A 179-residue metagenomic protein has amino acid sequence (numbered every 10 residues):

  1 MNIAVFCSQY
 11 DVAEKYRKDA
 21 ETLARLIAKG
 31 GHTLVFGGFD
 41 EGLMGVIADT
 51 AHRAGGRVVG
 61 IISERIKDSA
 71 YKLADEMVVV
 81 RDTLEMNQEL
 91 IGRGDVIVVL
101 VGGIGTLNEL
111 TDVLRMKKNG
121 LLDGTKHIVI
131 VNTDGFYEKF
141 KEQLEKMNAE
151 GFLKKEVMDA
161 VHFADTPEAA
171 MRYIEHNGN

Functional and structural regions predicted by a protein language model:
M1-G56: Glycine-rich beta-alpha loop segments
G38-V101, G105: Acidic/glycine-enriched connector segments
G42-V46, F136-N148: Glycine-rich, charge-decorated loop segments at or immediately adjacent to ligand/cofactor-binding or catalytic sites
G45-T50, E109-G120: Short Gly/Thr/Asp-enriched flexible loops that form oxyanion-binding sites at enzyme active sites
I62, L100, M116-K141, K155-V157: Short, acidic/small-residue loops that bind anionic groups at enzyme active sites
V96, E150-N179: A charged, well-structured terminal subsegment
